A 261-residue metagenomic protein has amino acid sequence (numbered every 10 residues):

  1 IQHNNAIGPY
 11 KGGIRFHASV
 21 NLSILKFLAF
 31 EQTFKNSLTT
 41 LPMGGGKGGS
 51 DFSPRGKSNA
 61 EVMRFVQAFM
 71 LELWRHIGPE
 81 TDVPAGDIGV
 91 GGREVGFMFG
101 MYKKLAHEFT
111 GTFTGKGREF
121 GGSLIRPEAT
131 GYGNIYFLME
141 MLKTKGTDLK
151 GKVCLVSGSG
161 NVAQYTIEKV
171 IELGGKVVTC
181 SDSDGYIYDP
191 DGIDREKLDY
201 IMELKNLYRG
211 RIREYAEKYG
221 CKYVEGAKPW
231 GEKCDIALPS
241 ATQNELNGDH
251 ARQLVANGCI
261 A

Functional and structural regions predicted by a protein language model:
I1-N5, G100-Y102, D182: Short beta-strand elements
H3-G13, N21-G46, L105-T112: ATP-dependent carboxylate/acyl-activation modules
I7, A18-L25, S58-V66, M70 (+9 more regions): Generic structural signal for well-ordered, non-membrane alpha-helical segments in soluble metabolic enzymes
G8, P42-G44, T110, P127 (+4 more regions): Solvent-exposed alpha-helices and their adjacent loops that cap or buttress functional pockets in soluble metabolic
L22, K26-F30, M63-W74, V95-G100 (+5 more regions): Predominant activation on well-ordered alpha-helical scaffold segments within soluble catalytic domains
N36-K150: Glycine/serine-rich phosphate-binding loop and adjoining beta1-alpha1 elements at the start of nucleotide-handling
T114-G117, G121-K228: Glycine-rich phosphate/diphosphate-binding loop of Rossmann-like nucleotide-binding domains
D235-A261: ADP-ribose/adenylate-binding Rossmann-like module
